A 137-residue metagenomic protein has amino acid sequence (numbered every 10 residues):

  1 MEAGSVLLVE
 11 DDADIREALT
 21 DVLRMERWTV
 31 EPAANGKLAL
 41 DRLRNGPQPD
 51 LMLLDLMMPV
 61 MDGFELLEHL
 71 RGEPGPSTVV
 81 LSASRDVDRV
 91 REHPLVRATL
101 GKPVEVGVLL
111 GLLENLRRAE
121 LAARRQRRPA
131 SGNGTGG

Functional and structural regions predicted by a protein language model:
E10: Conserved acidic carboxylate
E17-M25: Charged docking surfaces used in two-component/phosphorelay signaling
R27-A34, R42: Short hydrophobic/Thr-rich beta-strand motif most characteristic of the beta2 strand and flanking loop of CheY-like
N35-L38, D62-E65: Acidic catalytic/metal-coordinating carboxylates
D55: Active-site residues of response regulator receiver
M58: Receiver (REC) domain active-site loop signature in two-component systems and cognate sites in sensor histidine kinases
V79-A83: Hydrophobic/aromatic residues positioned on beta-strands within the core alpha/beta folds
L95, V104-R117, L121-R125: C-terminal output helix
